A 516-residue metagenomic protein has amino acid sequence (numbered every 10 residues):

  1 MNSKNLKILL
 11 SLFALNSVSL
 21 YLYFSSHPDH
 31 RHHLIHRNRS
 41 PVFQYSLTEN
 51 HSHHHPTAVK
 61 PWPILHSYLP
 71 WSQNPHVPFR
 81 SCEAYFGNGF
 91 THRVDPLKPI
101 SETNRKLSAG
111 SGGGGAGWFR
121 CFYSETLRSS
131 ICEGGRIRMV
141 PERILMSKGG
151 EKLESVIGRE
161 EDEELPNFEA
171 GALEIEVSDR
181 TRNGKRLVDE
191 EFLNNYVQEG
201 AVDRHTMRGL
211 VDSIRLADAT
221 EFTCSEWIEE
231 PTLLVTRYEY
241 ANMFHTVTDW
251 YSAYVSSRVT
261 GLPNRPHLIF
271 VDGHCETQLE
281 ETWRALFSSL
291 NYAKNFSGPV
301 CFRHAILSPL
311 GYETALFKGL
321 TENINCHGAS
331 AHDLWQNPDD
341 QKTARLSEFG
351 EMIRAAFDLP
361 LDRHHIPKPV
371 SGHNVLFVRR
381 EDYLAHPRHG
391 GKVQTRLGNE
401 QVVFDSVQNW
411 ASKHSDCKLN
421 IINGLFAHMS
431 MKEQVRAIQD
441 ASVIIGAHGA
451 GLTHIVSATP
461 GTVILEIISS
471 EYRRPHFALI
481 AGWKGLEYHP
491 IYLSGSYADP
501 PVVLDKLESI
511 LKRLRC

Functional and structural regions predicted by a protein language model:
N2-C516: The feature primarily captures lumenal catalytic ectodomains of type II secretory-pathway glycosyltransferases
